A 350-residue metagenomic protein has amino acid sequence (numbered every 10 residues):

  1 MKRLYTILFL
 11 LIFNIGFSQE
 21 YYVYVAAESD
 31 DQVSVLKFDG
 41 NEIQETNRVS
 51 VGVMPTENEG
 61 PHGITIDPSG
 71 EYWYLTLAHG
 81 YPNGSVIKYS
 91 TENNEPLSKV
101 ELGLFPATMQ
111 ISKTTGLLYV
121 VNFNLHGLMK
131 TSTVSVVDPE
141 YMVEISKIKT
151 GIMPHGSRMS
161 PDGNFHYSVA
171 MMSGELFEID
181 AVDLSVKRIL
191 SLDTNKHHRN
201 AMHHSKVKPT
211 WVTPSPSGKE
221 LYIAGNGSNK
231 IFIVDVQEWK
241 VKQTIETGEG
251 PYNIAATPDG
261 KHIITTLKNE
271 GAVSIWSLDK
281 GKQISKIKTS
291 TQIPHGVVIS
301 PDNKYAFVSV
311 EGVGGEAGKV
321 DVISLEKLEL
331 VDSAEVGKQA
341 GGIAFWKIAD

Functional and structural regions predicted by a protein language model:
L4-F13: Sec-dependent N-terminal signal peptides
S18-D350: Predominantly soluble domains enriched in secretory-pathway, periplasmic, or organellar proteins
